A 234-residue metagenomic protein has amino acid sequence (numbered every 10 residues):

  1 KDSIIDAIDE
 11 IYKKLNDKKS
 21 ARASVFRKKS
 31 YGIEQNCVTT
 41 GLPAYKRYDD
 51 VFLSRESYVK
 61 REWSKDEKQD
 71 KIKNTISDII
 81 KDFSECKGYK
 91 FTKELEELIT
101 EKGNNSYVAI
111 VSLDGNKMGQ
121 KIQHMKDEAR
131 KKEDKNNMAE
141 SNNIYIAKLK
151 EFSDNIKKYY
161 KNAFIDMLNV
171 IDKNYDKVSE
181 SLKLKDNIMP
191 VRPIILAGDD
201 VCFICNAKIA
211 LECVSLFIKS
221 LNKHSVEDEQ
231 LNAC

Functional and structural regions predicted by a protein language model:
K1-C234: Regulatory and interdomain segments flanking nucleotide-handling catalytic cores in signaling/defense enzymes
